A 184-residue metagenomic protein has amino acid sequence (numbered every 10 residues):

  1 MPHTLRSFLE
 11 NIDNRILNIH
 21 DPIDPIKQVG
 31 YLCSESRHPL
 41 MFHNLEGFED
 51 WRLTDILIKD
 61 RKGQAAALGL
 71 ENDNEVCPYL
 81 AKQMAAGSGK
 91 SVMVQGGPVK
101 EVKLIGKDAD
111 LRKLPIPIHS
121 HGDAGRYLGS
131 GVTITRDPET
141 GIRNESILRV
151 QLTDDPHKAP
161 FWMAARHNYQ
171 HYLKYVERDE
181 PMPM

Functional and structural regions predicted by a protein language model:
M1-M184: Extended, highly charged
